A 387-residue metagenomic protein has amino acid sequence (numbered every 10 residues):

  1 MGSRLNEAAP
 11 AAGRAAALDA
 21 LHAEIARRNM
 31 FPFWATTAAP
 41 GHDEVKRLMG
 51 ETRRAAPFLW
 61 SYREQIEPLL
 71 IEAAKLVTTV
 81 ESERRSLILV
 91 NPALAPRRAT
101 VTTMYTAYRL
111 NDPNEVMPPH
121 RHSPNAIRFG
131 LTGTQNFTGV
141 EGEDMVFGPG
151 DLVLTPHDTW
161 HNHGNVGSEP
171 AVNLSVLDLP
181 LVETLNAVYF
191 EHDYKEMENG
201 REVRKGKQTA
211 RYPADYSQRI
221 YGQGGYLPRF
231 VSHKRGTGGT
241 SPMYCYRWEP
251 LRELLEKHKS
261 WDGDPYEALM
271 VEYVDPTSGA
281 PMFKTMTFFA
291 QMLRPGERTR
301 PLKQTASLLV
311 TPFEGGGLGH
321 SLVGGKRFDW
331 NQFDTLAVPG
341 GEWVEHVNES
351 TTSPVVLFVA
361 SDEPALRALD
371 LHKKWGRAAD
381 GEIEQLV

Functional and structural regions predicted by a protein language model:
G2-V101, R201-T285, F289, K373 (+1 more regions): A short, N-terminal "cap"/entry segment at the start of jelly-roll beta-barrel domains of the cupin/DSBH fold
A95-R98, Y105, M117, N125-I127 (+6 more regions): Intrinsic, low-complexity N-terminal interaction/targeting segments
R109, I127-F129, L154, S168-V188 (+3 more regions): A short hydrophobic beta-strand segment most commonly corresponding to one strand of the jelly-roll/cupin
D112-P149, T155-T159, G164, K303-Q332 (+2 more regions): A short beta-strand-loop-beta hairpin characteristic of the jelly-roll/cupin
G150-L152, Y194-E198, R327-T335, E345 (+3 more regions): Short amphipathic alpha-helical linker/capping segments at the junctions of internal repeats and modular domains
H157-Y216: Contiguous mid-protein beta-loop-alpha structural module that forms a pocket-lining wall or clamp of enzyme active
D158, G341-E342: Short, surface-exposed secondary-structure boundary micro-motifs
L293, A306-G317, G325-P339, S353 (+2 more regions): Active/binding-pocket-proximal capping segment
